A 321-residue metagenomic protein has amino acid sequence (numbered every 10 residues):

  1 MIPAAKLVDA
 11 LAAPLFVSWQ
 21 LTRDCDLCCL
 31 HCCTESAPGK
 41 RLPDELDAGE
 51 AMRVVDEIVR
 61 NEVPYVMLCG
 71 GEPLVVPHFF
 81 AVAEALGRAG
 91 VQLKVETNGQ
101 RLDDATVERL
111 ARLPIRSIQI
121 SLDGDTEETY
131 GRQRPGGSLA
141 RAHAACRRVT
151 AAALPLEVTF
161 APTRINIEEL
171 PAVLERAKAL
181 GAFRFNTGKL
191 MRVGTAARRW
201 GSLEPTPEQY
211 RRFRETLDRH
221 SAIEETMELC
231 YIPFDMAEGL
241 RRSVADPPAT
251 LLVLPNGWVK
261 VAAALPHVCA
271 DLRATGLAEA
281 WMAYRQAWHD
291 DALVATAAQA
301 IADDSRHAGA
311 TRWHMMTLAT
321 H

Functional and structural regions predicted by a protein language model:
M1-S117, Q209: Conserved alpha-helical substructure of the radical SAM core
I2-V8, A12-A13, A262-H321: Flexible mid-to-C-terminal extensions adjoining Fe-S/redox cofactors in radical SAM and related proteins
V8-D9, L110, R242-S243, L251 (+2 more regions): Short secondary-structure boundary/capping segments
C33-S36, T106, R134, A263 (+2 more regions): Short, flexible helix/strand-to-coil boundary loops that buttress conserved ligand/catalytic motifs in alpha/beta
E35-P38, R116, G136, V193 (+1 more regions): A short linear boundary/processing microfeature
R41, R112, S121-D123, E128-P247 (+2 more regions): Radical SAM enzyme [4Fe-4S]-AdoMet core and its adjacent flexible, acidic and glycine-rich loops/tails across
E57-R60, A85-R88, R148, R176 (+2 more regions): Residues within well-ordered alpha-helical secondary structure of globular protein domains
